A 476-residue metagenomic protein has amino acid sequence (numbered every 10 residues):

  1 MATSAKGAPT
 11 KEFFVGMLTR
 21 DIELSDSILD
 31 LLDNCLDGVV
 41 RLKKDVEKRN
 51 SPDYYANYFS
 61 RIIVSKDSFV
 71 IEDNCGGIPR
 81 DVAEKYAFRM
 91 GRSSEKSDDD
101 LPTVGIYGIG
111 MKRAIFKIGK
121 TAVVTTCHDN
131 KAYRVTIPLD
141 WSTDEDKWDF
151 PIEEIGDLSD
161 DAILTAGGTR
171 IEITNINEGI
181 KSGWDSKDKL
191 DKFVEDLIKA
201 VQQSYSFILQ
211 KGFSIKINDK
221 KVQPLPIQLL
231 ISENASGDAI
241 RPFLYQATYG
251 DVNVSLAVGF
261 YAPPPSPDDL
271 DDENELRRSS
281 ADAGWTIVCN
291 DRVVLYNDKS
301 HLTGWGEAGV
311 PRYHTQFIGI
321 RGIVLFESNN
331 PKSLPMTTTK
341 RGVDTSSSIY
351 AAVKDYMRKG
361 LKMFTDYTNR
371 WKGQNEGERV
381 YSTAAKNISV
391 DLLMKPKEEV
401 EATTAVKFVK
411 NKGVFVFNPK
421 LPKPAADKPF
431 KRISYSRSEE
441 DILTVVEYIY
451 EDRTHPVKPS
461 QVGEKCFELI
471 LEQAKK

Functional and structural regions predicted by a protein language model:
M1, F193, N234-K476: Charged regulatory segments coupled to nucleotide-binding catalytic modules in large multidomain enzymes
M1-N57, D81-K85, Y450-D452, V457-E464 (+1 more regions): Bergerat-fold GHKL ATPase/HATPase_c domain
I63-F69: Short beta-strand-loop-beta element adjacent to the nucleotide/active-site pocket used for signaling
D73: Acidic ATP/Mg2+-coordinating residue in the GHKL
G77-P79: A short glycine-centered beta->alpha linker in the GHKL/HATPase_c
Y86-V104: Bergerat-fold ATP-binding/catalytic subdomain of histidine kinases
D98-D219: GHKL-type ATPase core
Q202, S206-D251: Accessory nucleic acid-recognition modules appended to NTPase machines
